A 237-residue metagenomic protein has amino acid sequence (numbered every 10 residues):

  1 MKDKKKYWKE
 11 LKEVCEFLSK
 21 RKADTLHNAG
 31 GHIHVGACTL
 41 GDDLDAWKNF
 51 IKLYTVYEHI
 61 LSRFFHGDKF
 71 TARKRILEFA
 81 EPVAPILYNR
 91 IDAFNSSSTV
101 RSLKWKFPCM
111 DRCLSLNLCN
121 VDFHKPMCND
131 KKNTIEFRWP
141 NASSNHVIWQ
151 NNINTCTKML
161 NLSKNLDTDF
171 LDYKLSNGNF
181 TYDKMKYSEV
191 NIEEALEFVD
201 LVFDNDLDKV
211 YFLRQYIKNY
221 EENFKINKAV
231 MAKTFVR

Functional and structural regions predicted by a protein language model:
M1-D24, C38-R237: C-terminal accessory/tail domains of diverse enzymes
A29-G31, V35: Short, conserved phosphate-binding/catalytic loop or strand-edge motifs used in phosphoryl-/nucleotidyl-transfer
